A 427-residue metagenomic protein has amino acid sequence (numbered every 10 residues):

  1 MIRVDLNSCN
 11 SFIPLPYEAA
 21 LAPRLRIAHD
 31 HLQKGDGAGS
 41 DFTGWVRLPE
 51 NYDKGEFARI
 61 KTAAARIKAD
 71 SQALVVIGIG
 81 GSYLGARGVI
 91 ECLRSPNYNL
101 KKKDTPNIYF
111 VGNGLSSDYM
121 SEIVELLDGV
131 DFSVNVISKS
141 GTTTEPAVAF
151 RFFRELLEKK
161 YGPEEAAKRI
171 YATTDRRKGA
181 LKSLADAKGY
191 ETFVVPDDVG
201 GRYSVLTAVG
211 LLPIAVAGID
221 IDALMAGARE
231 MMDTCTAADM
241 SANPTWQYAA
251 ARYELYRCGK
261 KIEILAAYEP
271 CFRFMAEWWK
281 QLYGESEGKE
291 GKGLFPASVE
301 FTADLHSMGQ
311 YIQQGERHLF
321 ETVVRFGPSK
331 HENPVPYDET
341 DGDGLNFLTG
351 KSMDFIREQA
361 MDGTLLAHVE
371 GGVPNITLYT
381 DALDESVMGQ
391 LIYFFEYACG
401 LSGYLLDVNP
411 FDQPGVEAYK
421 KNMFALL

Functional and structural regions predicted by a protein language model:
M1-K68, Y337-F347: Extended, charge-enriched "interface" segments that sit outside catalytic cores
R59-Q72, I123-F132, A251-K261, I312-R317: Glycine-rich phosphate/diphosphate-binding loops that line cofactor/substrate pockets in enzymes
A65-A238: Glycine-rich phosphate-binding loops that contact phosphosugars or nucleotide phosphates
V76, V134-V136, A172, L265 (+2 more regions): Structural beta-sheet core signal
S82-G85, S117-Y119, T142-E145, K178-K182 (+6 more regions): Flexible loop/turn segments at secondary-structure boundaries
K159-T322, Q413-L427: Active-site phosphate/pyrophosphate-binding segments
A297-L383: Helicase-primase coupling helices
Q390-L427: Generic C-terminus detector
